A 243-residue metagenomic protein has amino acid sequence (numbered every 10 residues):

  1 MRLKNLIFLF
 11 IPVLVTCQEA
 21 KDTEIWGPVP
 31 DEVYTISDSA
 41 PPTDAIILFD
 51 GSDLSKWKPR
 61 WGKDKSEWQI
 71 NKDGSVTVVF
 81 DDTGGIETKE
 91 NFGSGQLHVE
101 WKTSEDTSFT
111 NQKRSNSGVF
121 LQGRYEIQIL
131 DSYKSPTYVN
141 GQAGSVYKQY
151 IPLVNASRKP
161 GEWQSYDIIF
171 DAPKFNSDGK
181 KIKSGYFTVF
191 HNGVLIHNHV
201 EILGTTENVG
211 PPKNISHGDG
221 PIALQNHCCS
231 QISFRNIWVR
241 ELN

Functional and structural regions predicted by a protein language model:
M1-A20: Bacterial Sec-dependent N-terminal signal peptides
C17-N243: Carbohydrate-interacting regions of secretory-pathway proteins
